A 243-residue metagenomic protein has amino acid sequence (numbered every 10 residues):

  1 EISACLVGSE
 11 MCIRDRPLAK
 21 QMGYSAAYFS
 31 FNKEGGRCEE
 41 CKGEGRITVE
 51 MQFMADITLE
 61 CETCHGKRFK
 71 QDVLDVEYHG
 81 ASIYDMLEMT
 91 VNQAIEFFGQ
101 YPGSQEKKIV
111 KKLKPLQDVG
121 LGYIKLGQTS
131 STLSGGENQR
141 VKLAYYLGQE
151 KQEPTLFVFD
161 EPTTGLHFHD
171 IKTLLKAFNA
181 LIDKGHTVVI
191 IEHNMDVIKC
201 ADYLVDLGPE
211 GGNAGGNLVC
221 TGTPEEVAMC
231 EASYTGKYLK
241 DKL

Functional and structural regions predicted by a protein language model:
E1-E10: Positively charged, low-complexity/disordered segments
S9-L243: Conserved phosphate-binding elements of NTP-dependent enzyme cores
